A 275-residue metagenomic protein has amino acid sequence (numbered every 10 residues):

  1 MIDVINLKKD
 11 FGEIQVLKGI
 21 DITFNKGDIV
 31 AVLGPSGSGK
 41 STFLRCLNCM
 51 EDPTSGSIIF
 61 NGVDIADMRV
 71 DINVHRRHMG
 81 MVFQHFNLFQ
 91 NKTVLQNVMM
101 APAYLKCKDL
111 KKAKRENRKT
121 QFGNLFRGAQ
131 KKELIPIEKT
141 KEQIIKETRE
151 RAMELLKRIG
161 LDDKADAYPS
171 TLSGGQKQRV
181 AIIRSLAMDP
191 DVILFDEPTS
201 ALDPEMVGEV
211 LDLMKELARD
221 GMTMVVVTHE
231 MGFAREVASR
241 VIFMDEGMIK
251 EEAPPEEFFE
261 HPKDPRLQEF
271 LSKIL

Functional and structural regions predicted by a protein language model:
L33-P35: The feature captures the beta-strand-to-loop junction immediately N-terminal to the Walker
N48: Helix-to-loop junction immediately C-terminal to a conserved catalytic motif
G56-D67, K111: Conserved ABC transporter NBD signature motif
I65-G80, Y104, K141-R149, H261-P262: ABC ATPase NBD coupling module
Y168-L172, Q176: Conserved ABC ATPase signature
A187-D191: A short, proline-enriched helix->beta-strand linker immediately N-terminal to the Walker B motif in ABC-type P-loop
